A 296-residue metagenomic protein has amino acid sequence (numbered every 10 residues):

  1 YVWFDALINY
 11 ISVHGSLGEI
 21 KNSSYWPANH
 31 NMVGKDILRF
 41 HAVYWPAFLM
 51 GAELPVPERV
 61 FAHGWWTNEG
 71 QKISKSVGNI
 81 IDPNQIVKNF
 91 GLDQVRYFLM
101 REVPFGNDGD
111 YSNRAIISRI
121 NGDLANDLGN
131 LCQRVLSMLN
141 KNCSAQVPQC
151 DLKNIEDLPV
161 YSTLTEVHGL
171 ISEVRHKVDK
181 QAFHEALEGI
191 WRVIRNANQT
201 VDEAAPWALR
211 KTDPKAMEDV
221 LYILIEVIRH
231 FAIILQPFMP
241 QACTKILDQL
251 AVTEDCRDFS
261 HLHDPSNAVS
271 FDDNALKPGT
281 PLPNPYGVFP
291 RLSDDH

Functional and structural regions predicted by a protein language model:
Y1-K141, A186-I190: Structured secondary-structure scaffolds
S16, I20, C132-V174, I194 (+1 more regions): Conserved, charged catalytic cores of large soluble enzymes
Y25-W26, I73, Y111, V147 (+3 more regions): Short clusters of hydrophobic/aromatic residues that line enzyme substrate/ligand-binding pockets
G34-I37, I86-V87, I116-D127, E156-V167 (+2 more regions): Secondary-structure capping and boundary motifs in well-ordered enzyme cores
M50-V56, S137-P148, Q181, P237-Q241: Surface-exposed helix-capping loop/turn segments at secondary-structure junctions
G64-W66, A115-I116, Q149-D157, R192 (+1 more regions): A glycine-rich phosphate-binding loop feature that marks nucleotide/adenosyl-phosphate handling sites
D108-N113, H168-H176: Short, charged/polar, low-complexity loop and linker segments that flank or interrupt alpha-helical bundles
H176, Q181, W191-H296: Basic, alpha-helical terminal appendages of large translation-related enzymes
